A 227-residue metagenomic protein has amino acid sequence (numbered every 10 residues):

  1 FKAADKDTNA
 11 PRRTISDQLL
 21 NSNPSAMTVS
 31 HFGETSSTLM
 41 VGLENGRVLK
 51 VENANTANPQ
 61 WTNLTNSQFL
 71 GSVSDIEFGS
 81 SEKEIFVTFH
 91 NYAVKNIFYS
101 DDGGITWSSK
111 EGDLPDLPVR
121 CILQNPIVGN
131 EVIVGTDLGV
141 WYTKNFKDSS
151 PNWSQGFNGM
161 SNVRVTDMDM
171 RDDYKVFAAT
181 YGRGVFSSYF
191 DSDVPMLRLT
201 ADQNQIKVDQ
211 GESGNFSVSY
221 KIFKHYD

Functional and structural regions predicted by a protein language model:
F1, N45-L49, Y92-N96, L138-W141 (+1 more regions): Loop/turn residues immediately N-terminal
F1-D5, K50-A54, G79, Y99-D101 (+4 more regions): Conserved Ser/Thr-centered positions that define the repeating blades of beta-propeller domains
L20-P24, Q68-G71, E111-C121, P151-D172: Conserved blade-ending motifs and adjacent loop-strand segments that build the rim/top face of beta-propeller domains
P24-E34, I76-S81, I122-I127, M168-R171: Structural signature of eukaryotic scaffold interfaces centered on beta-propeller domains
V87-T88, Y92-N96, D113-N145: Loop/turn-rich, solvent-exposed surfaces of beta-rich toroidal or solenoidal domains
N162-V194: Blade-level signature of beta-propeller repeat domains, shared across WD40, Kelch, NHL, RCC1 and BNR/Asp-box propellers
S192-D227: Long beta-sheet-rich domains in secretory-pathway and surface-associated proteins
